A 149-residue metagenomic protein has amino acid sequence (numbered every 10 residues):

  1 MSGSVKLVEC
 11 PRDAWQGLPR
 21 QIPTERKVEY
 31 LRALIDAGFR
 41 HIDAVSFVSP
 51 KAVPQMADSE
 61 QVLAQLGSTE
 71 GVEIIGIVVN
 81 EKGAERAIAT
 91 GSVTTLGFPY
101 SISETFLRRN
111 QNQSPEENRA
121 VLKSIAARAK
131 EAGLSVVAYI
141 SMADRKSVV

Functional and structural regions predicted by a protein language model:
M1-Q21: N-terminal amphipathic alpha-helix/helix-capping segment at the start of soluble metabolic enzymes
G3-V5, G38-R40, S68-I74, S92-T94 (+1 more regions): Short, well-ordered coil/turn segments that N-cap beta-strands
V8-E9, V93-S103, V137-S141: Non-cysteine beta-strand/loop elements that form the S-adenosyl-L-methionine
A14, L34, A87, L96 (+1 more regions): Conserved, mostly hydrophobic/aromatic
Q21-V28, I75-E85, N110-I125: Glycine-rich anion/phosphate-binding loops
T24, Y30-A33, F39-E70, V78-R86 (+2 more regions): Glycine-rich, positively charged N-terminal anion/phosphate-binding segment
A52-G76, E116-V137: Alpha-helix-loop-beta-strand connector modules within alpha/beta enzyme cores
V148-V149: Conserved small/polar residues in nucleotide/adenosyl-binding loops
